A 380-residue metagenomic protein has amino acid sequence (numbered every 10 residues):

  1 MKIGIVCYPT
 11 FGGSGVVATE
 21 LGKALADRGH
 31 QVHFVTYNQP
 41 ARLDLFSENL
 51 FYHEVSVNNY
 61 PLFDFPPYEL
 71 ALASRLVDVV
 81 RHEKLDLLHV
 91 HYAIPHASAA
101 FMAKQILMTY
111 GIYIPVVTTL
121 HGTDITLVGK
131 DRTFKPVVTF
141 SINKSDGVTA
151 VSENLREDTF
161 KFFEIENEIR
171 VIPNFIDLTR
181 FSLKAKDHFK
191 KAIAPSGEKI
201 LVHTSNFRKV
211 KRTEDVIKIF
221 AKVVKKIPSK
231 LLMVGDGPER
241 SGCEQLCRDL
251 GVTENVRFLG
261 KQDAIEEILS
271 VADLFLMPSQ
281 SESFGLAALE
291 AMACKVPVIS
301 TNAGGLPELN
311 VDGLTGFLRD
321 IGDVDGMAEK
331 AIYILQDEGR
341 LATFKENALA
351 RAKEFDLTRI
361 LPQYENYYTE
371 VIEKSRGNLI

Functional and structural regions predicted by a protein language model:
C7-G12, K23-Y68: N-terminal strand-loop element at the rim of the active site of nucleotide-sugar-dependent glycosyltransferases
N154, F175: Carbohydrate-associated surface elements
S182-P195: A short helix/loop element that forms part of the nucleotide-sugar donor recognition site in Leloir-type
P195-K211, I217-F220: Conserved donor-binding/catalytic core segment of Leloir-type glycosyltransferases
E244-G260: Nucleotide-activated donor-binding/catalytic signature segment of Leloir-type glycosyltransferases, i.e., the conserved
K261, Q280: Aromatic "clamp/platform" in nucleotide-sugar-dependent glycosyltransferases that forms part of the donor/acceptor
P297-S300, N310: Short hydrophobic beta-strand element within catalytic cores of glycosyltransferases and related nucleotide-activated
D312-G313, F317-V324, Y333-E338: Conserved acidic donor-binding segment of nucleotide-sugar-dependent glycosyltransferases
